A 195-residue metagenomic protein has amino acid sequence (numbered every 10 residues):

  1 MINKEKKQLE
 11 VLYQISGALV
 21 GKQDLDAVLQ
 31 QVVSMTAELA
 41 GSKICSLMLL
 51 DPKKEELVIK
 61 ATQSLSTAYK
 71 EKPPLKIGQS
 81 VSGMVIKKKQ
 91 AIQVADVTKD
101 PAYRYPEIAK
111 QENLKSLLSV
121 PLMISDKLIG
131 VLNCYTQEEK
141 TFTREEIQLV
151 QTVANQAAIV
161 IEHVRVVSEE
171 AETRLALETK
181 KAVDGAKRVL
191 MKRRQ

Functional and structural regions predicted by a protein language model:
M1-G21, L25-A27, L175-D184: Signal-transmission linkers at sensory-effector interfaces
Y13, L19-I59, Y69-E71, Q79: Helix-loop-beta substructure at the N-terminus of cytosolic sensory domains that couple signal/ligand detection
L50, E56, T67-K99: Regulatory sensory and allosteric helical modules in signal-transduction proteins and certain transcription factors
T67-Y69, A95-S116, T136: Signal-transducing coupling segments at domain and membrane junctions
K115-M123: A short, aliphatic-rich beta-strand micro-motif
V131-T141: Short beta-strand-to-loop transition segments that serve as allosteric relay/switch motifs in sensory/regulatory domains
Q151-A158: Allosteric cytosolic regulatory segments
V166-Q195: Signal-transducing coiled-coil/dimerization helices and immediately adjacent hinge/linker segments that couple sensory
